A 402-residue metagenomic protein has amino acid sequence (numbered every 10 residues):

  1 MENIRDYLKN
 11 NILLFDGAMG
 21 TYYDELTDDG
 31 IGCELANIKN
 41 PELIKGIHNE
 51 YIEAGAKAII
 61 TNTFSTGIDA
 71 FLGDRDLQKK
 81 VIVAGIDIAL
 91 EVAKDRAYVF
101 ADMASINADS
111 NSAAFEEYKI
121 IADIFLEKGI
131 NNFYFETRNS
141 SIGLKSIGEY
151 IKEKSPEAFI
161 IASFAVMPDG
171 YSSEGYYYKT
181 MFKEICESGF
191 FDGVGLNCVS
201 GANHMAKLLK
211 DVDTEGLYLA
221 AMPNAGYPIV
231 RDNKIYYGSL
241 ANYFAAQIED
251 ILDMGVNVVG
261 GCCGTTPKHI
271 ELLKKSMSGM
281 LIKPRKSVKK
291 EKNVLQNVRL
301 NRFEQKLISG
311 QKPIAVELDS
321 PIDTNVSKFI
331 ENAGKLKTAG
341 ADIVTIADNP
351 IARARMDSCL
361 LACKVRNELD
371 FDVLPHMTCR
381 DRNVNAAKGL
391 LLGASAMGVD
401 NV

Functional and structural regions predicted by a protein language model:
M1-V402: Domain-level signal for soluble alpha/beta catalytic cores
